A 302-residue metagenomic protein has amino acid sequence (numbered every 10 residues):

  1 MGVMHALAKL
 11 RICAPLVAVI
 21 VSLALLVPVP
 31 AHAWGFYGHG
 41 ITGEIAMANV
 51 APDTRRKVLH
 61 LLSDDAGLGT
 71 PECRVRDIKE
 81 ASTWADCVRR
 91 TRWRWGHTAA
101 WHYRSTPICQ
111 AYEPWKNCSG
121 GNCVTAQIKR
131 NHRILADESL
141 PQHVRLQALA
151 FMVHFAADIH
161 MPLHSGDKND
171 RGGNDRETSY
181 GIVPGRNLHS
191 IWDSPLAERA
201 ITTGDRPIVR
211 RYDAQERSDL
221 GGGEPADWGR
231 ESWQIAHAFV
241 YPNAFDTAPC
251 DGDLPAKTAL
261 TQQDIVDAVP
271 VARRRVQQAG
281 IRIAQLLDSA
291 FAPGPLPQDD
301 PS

Functional and structural regions predicted by a protein language model:
M1-L10: N-terminal secretory signal peptides that target proteins for export/translocation
A6, L16, V29-A31: Generic low-complexity segments that are intrinsically disordered, proline-rich and/or Lys/Arg-biased
L10-I12, G40: Hydrophobic alpha-helical segments, especially transmembrane helices and their immediate juxtamembrane helical caps
C13-V27: Bacterial N-terminal signal peptides
H32-F155, P162-S302: N-terminal, motif-rich segments that launch catalysis or mediate targeting to/interaction with membranes, typified by
